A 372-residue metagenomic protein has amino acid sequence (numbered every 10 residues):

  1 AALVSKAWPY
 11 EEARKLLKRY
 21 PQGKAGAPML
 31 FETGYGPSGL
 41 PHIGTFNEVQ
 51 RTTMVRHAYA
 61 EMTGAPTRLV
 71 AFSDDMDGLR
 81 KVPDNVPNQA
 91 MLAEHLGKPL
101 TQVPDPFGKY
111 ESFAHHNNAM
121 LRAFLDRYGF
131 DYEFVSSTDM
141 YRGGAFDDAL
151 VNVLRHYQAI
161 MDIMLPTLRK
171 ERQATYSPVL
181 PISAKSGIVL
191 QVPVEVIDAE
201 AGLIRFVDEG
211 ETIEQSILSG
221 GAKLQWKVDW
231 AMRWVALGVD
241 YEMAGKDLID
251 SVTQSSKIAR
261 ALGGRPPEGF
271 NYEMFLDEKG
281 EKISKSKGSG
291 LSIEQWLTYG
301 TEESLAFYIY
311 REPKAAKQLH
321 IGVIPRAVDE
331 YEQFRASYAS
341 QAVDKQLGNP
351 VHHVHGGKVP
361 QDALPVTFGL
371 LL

Functional and structural regions predicted by a protein language model:
A1-M161, S255, L262: N-terminal Rossmann-like or analogous alpha/beta NTP/dinucleotide-binding catalytic cores that position adenine
V4-Q22, T212-K223, R335-Q346: An acidic intrinsically disordered interaction segment
E32-G36, W234-L237, Q318: Short glycine/proline-rich turn/loop motifs
H42, G187-V189, T301: Conserved adenylation A10 loop of the ANL superfamily
I43, R80-V82, L165, P193-E195 (+2 more regions): Short, solvent-exposed loop/turn and secondary-structure capping segments
P83, A90-T101, V207-E209, G220 (+1 more regions): Charged, glycine/proline-rich intrinsically disordered loops and linkers
D126, F130-I293: Active-site cores that bind ATP or allylic diphosphates and position pyrophosphate for catalysis
E273-L372: Catalytic adenosine-cofactor/nucleotide-binding cores of aminoacyl-tRNA synthetases and other
